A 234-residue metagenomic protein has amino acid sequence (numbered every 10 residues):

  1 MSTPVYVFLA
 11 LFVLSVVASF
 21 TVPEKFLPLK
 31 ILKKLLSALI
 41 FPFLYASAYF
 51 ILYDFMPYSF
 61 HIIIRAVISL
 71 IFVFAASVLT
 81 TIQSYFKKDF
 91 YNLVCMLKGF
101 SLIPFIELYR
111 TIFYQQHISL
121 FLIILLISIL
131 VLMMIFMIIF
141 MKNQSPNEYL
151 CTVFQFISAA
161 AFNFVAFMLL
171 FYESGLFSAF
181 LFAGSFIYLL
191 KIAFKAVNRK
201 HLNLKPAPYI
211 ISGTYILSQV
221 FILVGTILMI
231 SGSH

Functional and structural regions predicted by a protein language model:
M1-H234: Polytopic alpha-helical membrane-helix bundles and their juxtamembrane interface segments in multi-pass membrane
